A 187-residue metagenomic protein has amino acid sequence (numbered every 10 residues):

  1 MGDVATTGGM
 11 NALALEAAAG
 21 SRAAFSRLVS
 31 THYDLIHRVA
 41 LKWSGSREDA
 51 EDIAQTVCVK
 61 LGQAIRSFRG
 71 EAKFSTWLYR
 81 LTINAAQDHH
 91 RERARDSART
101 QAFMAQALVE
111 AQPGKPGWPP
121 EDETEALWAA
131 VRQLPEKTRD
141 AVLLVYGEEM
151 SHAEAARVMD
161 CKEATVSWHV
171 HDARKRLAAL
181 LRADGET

Functional and structural regions predicted by a protein language model:
G2-V4, A18-R27, H37-T56, E163 (+1 more regions): Short, charged helix-capping/linker segments at alpha-helix termini
D3-M10, D88, D96-T124, S151: Internal acidic/polar
G8, L15-H37, L127-A129, R139: A short, charge-rich alpha-helical start-of-domain segment used by transcription regulators
A18-A19, K42-S46, T56-K73, E92-A94 (+1 more regions): Sigma70-family region 2
V29-R47, A64, V131, R176 (+1 more regions): Amphipathic, Lys/Arg- and hydrophobic-enriched alpha-helical face
R38, D52-V59, A72-N84: Structural recognition of an alpha-helix C-terminal capping motif at a helix-to-coil junction
Q63-G70, R80-Q101, P120, D172 (+1 more regions): Arg/Lys-rich amphipathic alpha helix in sigma70-family domain 2
I83, Q87, T138, G147 (+2 more regions): DNA-recognition helix of helix-turn-helix
